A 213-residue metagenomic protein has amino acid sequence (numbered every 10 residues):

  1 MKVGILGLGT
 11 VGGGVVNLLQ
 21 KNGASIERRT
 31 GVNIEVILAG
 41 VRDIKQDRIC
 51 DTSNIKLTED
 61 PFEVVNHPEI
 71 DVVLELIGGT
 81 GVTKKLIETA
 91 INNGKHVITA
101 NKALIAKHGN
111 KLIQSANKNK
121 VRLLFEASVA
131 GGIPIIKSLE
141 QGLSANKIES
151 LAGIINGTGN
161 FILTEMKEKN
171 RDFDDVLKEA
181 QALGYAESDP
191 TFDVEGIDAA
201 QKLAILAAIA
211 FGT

Functional and structural regions predicted by a protein language model:
V3-I5, E75: Hydrophobic Val/Ile/Leu positions in short beta-strands of Rossmann-like dinucleotide-binding domains
L6, A145-T213: Active-site-lining helix/loop region of Rossmann-like oxidoreductase modules
G12-G13: N-terminal Rossmann-fold NAD(P) dinucleotide-binding loop
K21-C50: NAD(P)-binding Rossmann-fold cofactor-contacting core
I37, I55, D71: Conserved acidic residues
L57-E59, N66, I98-A100, L123-A127 (+1 more regions): General beta-strand structural signal in soluble alpha/beta enzymes
E59-A100: Rossmann-fold NAD(P) dinucleotide-binding segment
I77, T83-N92, K102-Q141: Rossmann-fold NAD(P)-binding glycine/threonine-rich loop
